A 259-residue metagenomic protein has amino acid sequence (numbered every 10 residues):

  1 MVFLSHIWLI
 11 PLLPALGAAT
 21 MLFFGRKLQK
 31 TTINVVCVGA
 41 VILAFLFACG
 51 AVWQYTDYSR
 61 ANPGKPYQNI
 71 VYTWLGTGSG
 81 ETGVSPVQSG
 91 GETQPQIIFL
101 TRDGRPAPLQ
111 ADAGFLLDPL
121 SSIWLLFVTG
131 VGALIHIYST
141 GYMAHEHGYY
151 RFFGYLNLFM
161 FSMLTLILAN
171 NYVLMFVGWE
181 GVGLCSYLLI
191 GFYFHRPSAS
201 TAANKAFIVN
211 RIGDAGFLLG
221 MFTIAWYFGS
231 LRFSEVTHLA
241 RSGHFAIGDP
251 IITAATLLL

Functional and structural regions predicted by a protein language model:
M1-L259: ...captures the hydrophobic TM-helix bundle architecture rather than a specific catalytic motif, and can also fire on
